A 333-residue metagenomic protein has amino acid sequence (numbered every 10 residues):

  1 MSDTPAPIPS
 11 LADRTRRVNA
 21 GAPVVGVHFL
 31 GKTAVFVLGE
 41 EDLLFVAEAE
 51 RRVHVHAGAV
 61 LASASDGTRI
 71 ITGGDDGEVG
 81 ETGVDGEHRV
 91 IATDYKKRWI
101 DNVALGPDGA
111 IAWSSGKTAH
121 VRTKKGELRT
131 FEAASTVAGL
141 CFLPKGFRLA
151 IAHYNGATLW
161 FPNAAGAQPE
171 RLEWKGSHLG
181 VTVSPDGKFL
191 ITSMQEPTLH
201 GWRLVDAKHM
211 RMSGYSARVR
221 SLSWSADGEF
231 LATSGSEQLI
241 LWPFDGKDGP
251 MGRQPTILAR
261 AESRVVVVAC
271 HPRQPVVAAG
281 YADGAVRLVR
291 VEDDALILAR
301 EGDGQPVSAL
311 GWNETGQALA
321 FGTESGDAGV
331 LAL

Functional and structural regions predicted by a protein language model:
M1-L333: WD40-repeat beta-propeller superdomains and closely related acidic/aromatic-rich repeat-like regions
